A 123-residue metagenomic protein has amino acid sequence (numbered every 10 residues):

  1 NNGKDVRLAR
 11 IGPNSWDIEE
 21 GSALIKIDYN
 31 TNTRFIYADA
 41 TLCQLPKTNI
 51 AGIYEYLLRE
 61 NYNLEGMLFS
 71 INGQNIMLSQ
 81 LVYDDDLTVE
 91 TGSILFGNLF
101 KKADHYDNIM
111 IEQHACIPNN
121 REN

Functional and structural regions predicted by a protein language model:
N1-L24, L68: Charge-rich, low-complexity N-terminal segments
G12, N30-N32, N72: Structural motif
W16-Q44: Short N-terminal mixed-charge amphipathic segments
S22-Y29, D84-T91, N123: Short, charged low-complexity intrinsically disordered segments located at boundaries of structured domains
R34-P46, F96-D107: Short, surface-exposed, charge-dense and proline/glycine-enriched linear segments
Y37-S79: Short, internal acidic amphipathic alpha-helical interface segments that mediate docking to partner proteins
I53-L64, V82-Q113: Ampiphathic alpha-helical segments that act as solvent-exposed interaction surfaces
M110-N123: Short, highly charged C-terminal tails/helix-capping segments
